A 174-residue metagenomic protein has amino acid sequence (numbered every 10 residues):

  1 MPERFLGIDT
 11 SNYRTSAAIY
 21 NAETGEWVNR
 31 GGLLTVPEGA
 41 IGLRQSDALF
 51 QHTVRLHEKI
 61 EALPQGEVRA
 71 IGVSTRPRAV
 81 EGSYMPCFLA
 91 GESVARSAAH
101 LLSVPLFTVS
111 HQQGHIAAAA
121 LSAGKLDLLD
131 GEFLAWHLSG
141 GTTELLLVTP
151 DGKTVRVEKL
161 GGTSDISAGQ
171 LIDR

Functional and structural regions predicted by a protein language model:
M1-R174: Short acidic/glycine-rich loops and adjacent helix/strand connectors that line catalytic pockets where negatively
